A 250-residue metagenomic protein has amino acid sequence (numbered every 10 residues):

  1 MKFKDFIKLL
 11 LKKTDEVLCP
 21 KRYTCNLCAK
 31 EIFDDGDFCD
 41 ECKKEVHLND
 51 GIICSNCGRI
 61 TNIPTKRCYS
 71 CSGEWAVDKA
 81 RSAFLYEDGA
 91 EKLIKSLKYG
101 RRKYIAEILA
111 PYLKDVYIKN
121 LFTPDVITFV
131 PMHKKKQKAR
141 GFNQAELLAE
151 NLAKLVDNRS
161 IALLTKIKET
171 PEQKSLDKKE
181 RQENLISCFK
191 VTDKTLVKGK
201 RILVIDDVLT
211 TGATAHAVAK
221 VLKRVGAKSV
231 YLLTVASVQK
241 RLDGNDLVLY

Functional and structural regions predicted by a protein language model:
M1-I205, T210-Y250: Glycine-rich phosphate/pyrophosphate-handling loop used in enzymes and phosphotransfer proteins
